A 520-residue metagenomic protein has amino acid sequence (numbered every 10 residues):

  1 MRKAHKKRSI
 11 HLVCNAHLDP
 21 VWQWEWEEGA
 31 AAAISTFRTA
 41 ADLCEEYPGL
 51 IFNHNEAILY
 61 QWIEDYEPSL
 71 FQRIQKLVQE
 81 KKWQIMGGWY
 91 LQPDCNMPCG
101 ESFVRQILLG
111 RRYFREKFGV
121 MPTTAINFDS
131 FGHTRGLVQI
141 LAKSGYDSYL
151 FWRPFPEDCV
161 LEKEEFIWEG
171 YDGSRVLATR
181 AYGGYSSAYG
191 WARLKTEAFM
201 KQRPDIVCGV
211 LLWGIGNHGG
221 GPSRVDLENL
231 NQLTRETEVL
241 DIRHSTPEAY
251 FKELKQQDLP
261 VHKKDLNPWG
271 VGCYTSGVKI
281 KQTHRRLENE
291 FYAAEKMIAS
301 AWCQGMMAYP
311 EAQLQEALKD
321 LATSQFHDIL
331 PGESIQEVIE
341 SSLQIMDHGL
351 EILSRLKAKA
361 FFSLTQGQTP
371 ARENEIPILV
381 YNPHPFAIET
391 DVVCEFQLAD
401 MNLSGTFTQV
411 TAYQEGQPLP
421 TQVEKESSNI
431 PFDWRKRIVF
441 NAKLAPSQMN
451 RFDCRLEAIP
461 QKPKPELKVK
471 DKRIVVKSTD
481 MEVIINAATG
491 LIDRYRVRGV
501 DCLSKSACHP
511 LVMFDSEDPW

Functional and structural regions predicted by a protein language model:
M1-P383, T390, E415-L419, I438-N450 (+3 more regions): Catalytic-domain carbohydrate-binding cleft regions of carbohydrate-active enzymes
R2-K7, E162, R235, E426-K443 (+1 more regions): Short acidic, Pro/Gly- and aromatic-enriched capping/linker segments at domain boundaries
D94, R153-V160, Q368, F396-S404 (+2 more regions): Short linear motifs in intrinsically disordered
H384-V410: Surface-exposed beta-strand/loop patches in extracellular or lumenal glycoproteins
A387, R455-V512, E517: Beta-strand-rich N-terminal accessory domains
S404-R437: Solvent-exposed beta-strand/loop surfaces of large extracellular or lumenal domains
